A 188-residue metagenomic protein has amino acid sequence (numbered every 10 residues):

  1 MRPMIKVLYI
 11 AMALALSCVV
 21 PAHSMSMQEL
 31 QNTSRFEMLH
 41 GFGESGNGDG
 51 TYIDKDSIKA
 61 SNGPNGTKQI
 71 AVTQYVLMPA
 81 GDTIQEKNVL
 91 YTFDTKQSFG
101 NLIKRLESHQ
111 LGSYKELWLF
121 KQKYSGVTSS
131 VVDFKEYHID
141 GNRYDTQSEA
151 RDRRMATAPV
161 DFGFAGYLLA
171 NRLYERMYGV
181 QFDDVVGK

Functional and structural regions predicted by a protein language model:
M1-Y9: Bacterial N-terminal signal peptides that target proteins for export
Y9-S17: Bacterial N-terminal signal peptides
H23-N88, T92-K188: N-terminal secretory-pathway/extracellular module detecting exported/lumenal segments and adjacent signal-anchor/first
